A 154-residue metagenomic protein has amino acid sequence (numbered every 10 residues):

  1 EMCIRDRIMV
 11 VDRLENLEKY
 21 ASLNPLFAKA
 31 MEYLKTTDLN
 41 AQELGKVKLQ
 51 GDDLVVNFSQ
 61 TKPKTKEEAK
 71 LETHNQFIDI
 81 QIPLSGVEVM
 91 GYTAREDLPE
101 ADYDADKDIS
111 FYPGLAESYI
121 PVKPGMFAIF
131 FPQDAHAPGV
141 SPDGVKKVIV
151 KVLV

Functional and structural regions predicted by a protein language model:
E1-I4: Short, small-residue-biased leader/transition segments that mark boundaries at the very start of proteins
I8-N57, T65-T73: A short, N-terminal "cap"/entry segment at the start of jelly-roll beta-barrel domains of the cupin/DSBH fold
G51, E67-I78, E96-E100, A105 (+1 more regions): A short beta-loop-beta micro-motif enriched in histidine and acidic residues
V56-H74, L84-L98: Conserved short histidine dyad/triad with adjacent acidic residue
Q76-E88, A94-E96, Y103-I109, K151-V152: Short, conserved beta-strand element in jelly-roll/cupin
I80, F127-I129, D143-V154: A short hydrophobic beta-strand segment most commonly corresponding to one strand of the jelly-roll/cupin
I120-A135: Conserved metal-binding segment of the jelly-roll/cupin
